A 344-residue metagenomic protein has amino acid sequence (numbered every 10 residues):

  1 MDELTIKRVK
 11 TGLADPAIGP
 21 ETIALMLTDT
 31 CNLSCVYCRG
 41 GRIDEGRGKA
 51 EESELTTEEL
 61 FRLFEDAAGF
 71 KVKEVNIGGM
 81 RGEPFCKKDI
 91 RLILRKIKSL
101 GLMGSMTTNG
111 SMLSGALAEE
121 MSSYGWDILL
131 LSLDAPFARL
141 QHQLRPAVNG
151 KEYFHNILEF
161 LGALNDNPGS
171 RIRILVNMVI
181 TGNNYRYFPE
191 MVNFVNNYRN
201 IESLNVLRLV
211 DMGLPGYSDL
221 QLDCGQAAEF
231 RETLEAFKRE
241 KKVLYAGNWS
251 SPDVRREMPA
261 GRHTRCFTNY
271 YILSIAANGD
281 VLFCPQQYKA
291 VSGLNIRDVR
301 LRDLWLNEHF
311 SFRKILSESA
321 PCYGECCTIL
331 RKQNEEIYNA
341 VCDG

Functional and structural regions predicted by a protein language model:
M1-G19, G41, A260-H263, D280-G344: Flexible mid-to-C-terminal extensions adjoining Fe-S/redox cofactors in radical SAM and related proteins
M1-I128, Q143, A147, H155 (+2 more regions): Conserved alpha-helical substructure of the radical SAM core
L4, M26, G46-A50, L55 (+5 more regions): Radical SAM enzyme [4Fe-4S]-AdoMet core and its adjacent flexible, acidic and glycine-rich loops/tails across
T30, S34, R265, P321: The −1 position to Zn-ligating cysteines in a subset of zinc-ribbon hairpins
Y37, T268, G324-E325: Short, cysteine/histidine-rich loop/knuckle motifs that typically chelate Zn2+
N76, A246-G247, R313-K314: Short, hydrophobic secondary-structure boundary micro-motifs
S114, G247, N307: Residue-level signal for threonine
